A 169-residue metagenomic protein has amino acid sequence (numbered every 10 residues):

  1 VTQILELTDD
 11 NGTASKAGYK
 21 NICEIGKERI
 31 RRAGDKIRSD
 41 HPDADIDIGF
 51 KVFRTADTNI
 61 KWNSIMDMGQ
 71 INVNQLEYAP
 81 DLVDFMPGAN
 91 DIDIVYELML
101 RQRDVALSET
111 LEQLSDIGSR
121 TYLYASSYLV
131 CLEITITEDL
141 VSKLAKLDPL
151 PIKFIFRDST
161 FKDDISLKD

Functional and structural regions predicted by a protein language model:
V1-D169: Accessory, often C-terminal, charged low-complexity segments
